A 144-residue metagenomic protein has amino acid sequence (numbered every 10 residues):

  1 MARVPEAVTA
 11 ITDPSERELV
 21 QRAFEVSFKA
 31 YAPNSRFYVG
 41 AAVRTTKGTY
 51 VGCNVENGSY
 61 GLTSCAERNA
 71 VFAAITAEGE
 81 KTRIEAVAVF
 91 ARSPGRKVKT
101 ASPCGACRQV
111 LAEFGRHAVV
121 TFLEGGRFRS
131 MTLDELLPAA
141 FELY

Functional and structural regions predicted by a protein language model:
A2-A32, E80-Y144: C-terminal binding/interaction regions
R36-T46: Short beta-strand scaffold segments in enzyme catalytic cores
T45-G48, E124-G126: Short acidic-glycine loop/turn motifs at beta-strand connectors
T46-N57, A86, F90: Glycine/charged-rich beta-loop-alpha catalytic/anionic-binding loops adjacent to active sites
N54-N69: Compact, glycine-rich, soluble single-domain proteins
C65-E67, A73-T82: Active-site- and interface-proximal helix/loop "cap" or "latch" segments in soluble metabolic and energy-transducing
